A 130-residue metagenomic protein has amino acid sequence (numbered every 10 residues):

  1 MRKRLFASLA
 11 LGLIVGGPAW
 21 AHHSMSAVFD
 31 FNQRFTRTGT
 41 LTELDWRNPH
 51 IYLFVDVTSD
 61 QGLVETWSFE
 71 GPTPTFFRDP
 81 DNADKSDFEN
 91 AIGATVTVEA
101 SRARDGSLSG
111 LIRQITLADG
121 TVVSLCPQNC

Functional and structural regions predicted by a protein language model:
M1-R4: Positively charged n-region of N-terminal signal peptides that target proteins for export
A7-P18: Bacterial N-terminal signal peptides
W20-F35: Short boundary/loop segments of OB/S1/cold-shock single-stranded nucleic-acid-binding domains
R37-L41: Conserved hydrophobic positions within beta-strands
R47-T58: Short aromatic-glycine-enriched beta-strand elements
D60-T73: A short macromolecule-binding patch
D79-T97: Short nucleic-acid-contacting surface segments enriched for D/E, G, S/T with interspersed K/R
S101-Q128: OB-fold/S1-family single-stranded nucleic acid-binding modules
